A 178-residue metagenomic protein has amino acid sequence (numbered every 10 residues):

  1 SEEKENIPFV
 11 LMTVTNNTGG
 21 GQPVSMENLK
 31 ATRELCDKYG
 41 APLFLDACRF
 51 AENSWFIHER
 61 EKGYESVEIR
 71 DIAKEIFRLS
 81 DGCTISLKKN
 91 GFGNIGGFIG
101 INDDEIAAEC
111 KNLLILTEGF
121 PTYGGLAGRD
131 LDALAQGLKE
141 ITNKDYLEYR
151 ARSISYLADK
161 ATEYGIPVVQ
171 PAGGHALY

Functional and structural regions predicted by a protein language model:
S1-V168: Conserved PLP-enzyme active-site core in the AAT-like
P167-Y178: Conserved PLP-binding catalytic core of the aspartate aminotransferase-like
